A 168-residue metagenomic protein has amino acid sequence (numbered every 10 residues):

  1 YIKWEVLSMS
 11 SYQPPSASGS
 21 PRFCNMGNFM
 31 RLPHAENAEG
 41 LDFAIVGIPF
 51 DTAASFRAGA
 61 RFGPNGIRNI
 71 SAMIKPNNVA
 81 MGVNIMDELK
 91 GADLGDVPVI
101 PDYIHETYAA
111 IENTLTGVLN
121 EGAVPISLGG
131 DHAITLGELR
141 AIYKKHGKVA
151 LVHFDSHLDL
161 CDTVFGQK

Functional and structural regions predicted by a protein language model:
Y1-S8: Short, Lys/Arg-enriched N-terminal segments with co-localized hydrophobic residues within the first ~10-30 amino acids
S10-K168: Conserved alpha-helical scaffold segments that buttress catalytic/binding sites
